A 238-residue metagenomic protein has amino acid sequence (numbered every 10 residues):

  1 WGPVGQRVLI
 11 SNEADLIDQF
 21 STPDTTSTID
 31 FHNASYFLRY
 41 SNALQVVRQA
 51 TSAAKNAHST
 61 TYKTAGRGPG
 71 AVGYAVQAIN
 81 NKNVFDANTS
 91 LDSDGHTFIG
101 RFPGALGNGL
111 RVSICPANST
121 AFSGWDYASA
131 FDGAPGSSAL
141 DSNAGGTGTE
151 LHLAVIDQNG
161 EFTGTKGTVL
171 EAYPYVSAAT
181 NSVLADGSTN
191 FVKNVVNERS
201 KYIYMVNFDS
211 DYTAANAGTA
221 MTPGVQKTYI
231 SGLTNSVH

Functional and structural regions predicted by a protein language model:
W1-H238: Surface-exposed assembly/interface segments
